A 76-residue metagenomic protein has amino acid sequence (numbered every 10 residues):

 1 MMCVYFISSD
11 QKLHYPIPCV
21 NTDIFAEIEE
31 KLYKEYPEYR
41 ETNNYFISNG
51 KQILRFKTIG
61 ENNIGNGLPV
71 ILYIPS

Functional and structural regions predicted by a protein language model:
M1-S76: Ubiquitin system architectures
